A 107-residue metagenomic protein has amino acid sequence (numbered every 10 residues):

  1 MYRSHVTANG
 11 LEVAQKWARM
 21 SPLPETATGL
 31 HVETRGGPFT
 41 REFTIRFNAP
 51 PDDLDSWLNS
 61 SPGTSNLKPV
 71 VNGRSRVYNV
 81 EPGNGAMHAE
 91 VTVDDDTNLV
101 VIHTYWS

Functional and structural regions predicted by a protein language model:
M1-R35: N-terminal leader/targeting segments
T7, F47, D95-D96: Alpha-helical interaction segments
W17, R35-G37, E81, T92: Generic marker of residues within folded, mature protein domains
S21-R74: Mature extracytoplasmic domains of secretory-pathway proteins
D55-S107: Extracytosolic low-complexity repeat regions of secreted or lipid-anchored proteins
